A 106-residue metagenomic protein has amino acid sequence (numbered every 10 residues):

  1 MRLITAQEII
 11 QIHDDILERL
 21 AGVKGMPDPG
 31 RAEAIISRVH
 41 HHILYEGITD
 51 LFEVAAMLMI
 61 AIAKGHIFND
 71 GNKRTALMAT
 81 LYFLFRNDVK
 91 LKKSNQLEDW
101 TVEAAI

Functional and structural regions predicted by a protein language model:
M1-I106: FIC/Doc superfamily catalytic core
